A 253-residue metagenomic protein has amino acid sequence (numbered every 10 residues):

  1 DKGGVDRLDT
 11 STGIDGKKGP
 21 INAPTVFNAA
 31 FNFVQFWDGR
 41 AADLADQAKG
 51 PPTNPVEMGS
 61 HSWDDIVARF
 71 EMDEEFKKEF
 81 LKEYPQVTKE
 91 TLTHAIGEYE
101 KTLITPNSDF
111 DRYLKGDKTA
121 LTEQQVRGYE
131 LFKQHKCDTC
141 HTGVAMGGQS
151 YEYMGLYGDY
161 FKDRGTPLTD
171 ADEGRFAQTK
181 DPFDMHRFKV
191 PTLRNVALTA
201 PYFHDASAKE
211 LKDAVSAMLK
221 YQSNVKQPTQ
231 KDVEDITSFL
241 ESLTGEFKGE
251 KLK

Functional and structural regions predicted by a protein language model:
D1-K253: Periplasmic c-type cytochrome electron-transfer domains
